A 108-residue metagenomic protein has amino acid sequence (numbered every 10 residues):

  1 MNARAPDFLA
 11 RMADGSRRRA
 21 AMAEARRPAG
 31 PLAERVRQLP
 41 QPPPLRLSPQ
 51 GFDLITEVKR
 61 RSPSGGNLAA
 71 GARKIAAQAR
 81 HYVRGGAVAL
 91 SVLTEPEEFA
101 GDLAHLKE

Functional and structural regions predicted by a protein language model:
M1-E108: Conserved N-terminal beta1-alpha1 strand-loop-helix module at the mouth
